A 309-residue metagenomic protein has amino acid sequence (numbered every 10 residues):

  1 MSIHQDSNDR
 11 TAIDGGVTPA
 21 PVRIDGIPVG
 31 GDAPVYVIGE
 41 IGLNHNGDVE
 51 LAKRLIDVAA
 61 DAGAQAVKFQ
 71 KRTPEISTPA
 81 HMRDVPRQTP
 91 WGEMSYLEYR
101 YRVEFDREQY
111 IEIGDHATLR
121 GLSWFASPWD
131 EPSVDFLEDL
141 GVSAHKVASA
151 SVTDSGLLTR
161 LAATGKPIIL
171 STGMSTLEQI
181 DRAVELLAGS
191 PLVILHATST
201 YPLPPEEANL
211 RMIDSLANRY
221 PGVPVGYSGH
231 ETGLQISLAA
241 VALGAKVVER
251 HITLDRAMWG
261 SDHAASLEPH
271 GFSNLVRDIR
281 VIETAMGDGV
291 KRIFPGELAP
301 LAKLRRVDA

Functional and structural regions predicted by a protein language model:
S2-A309: Catalytic cores and adjacent flexible loops of soluble metabolic enzymes that perform enolate/carbanion chemistry on
